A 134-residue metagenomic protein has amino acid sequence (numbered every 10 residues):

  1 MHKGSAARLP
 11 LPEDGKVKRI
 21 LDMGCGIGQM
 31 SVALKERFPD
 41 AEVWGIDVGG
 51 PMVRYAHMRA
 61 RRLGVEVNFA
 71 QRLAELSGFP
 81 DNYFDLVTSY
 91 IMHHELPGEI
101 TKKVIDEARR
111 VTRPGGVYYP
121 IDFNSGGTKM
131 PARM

Functional and structural regions predicted by a protein language model:
H2-K16: Conserved alpha-helix/loop element of class I SAM-dependent methyltransferases that forms part of the SAM/SAH-binding
R19-L21, I27-L76: Class I SAM-dependent methyltransferase SAM/SAH-binding core
G50, P97-K102: Non-membrane alpha-helical structural segments and their capping/turn regions in soluble enzymes
E75-V87: A short acidic, Gly/Pro-enriched loop at the edge of an enzyme's catalytic core that lines a small-molecule cofactor
L86-E99: A short SAM/SAH-binding and catalytic strip from SAM-dependent methyltransferases
K102-P114: A short glycine-rich, Lys/Arg-flanked "PGG" loop and its adjoining helix->strand segment in the class I
Y119-M134: C-terminal alpha-helical "lid/dimerization" subdomain adjacent to the S-adenosyl-L-methionine
